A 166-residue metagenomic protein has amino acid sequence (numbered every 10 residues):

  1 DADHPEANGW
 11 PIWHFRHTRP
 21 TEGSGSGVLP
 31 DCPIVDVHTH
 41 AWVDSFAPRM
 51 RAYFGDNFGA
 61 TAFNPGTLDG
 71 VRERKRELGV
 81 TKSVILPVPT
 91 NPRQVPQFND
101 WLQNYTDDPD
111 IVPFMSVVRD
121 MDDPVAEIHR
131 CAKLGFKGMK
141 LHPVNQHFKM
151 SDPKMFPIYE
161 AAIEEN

Functional and structural regions predicted by a protein language model:
D1-A7, A162-N166: Short intrinsically disordered, low-complexity coil segments enriched in acidic
D3-V88, P92-R93: An N-terminally biased module of ancient metal coordination in phosphate/nucleic-acid-related enzymes
R16, T81-K82, T90-N166: Active-site gating/metal-coordination segments in enzymes
